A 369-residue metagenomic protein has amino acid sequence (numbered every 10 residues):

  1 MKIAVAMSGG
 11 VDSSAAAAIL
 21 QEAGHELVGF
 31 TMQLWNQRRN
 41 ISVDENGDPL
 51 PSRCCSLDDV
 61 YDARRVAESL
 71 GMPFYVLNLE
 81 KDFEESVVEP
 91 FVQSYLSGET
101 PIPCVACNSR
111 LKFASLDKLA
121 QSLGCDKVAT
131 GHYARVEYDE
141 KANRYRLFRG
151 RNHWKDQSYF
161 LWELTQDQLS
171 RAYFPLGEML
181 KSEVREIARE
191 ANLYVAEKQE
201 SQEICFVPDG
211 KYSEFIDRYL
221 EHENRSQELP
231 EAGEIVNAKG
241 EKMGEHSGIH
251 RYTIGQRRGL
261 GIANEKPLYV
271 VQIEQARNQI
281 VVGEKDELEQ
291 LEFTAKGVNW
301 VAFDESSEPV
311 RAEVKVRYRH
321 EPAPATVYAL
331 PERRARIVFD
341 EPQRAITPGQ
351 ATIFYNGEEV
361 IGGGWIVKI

Functional and structural regions predicted by a protein language model:
M1-W162, Y173, E183: ATP-dependent adenylation/nucleotidyltransferase module used to activate substrates
A129-V136, E140-I369: AMP-forming adenylation/ATP pyrophosphatase catalytic core
